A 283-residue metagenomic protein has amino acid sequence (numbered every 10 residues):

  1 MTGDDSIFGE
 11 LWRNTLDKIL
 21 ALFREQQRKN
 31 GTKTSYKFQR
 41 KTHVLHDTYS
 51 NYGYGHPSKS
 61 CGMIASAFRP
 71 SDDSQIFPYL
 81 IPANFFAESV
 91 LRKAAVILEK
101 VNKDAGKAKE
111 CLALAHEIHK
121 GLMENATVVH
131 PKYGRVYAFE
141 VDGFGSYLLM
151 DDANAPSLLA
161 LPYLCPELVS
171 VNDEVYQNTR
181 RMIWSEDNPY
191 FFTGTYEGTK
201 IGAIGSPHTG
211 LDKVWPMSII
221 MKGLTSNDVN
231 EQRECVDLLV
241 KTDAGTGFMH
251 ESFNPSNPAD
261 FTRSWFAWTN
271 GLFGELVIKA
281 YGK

Functional and structural regions predicted by a protein language model:
M1-T48, F266-G282: Aromatic-rich carbohydrate-recognition surfaces in CAZymes
T2-D17, L98-A113, C165-R180, L224-D237 (+1 more regions): Structural helix-adjacent loops and short alpha-helical linkers that scaffold large soluble proteins
S6, G31, H130, E231-Q232 (+1 more regions): Secondary-structure boundary/capping signal
F8, I76, L80, T262-F266: Alpha-helix N-cap/helix-initiation motif
T15, D187, G194, S218 (+1 more regions): Enriched - but not universal
L20-E88, K100-V101, A108-W215: Extended ligand-binding clefts on enzyme/binding-domain cores
K93-V96: Intrinsically disordered, low-complexity activation-like regions
L148-S170, E174, G210-K283: C-terminal capping/lid segments that line or modulate ligand- or cofactor-binding pockets
